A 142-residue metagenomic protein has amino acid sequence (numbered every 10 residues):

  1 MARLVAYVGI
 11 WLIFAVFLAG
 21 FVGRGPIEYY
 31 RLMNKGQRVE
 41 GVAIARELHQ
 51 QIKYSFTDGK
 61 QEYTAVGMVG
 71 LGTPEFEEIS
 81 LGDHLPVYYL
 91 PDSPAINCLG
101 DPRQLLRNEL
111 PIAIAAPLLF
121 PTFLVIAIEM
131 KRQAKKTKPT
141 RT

Functional and structural regions predicted by a protein language model:
A2-T142: Oxidizing extracytosolic/periplasmic lumen-facing domains of membrane-embedded or membrane-associated proteins
